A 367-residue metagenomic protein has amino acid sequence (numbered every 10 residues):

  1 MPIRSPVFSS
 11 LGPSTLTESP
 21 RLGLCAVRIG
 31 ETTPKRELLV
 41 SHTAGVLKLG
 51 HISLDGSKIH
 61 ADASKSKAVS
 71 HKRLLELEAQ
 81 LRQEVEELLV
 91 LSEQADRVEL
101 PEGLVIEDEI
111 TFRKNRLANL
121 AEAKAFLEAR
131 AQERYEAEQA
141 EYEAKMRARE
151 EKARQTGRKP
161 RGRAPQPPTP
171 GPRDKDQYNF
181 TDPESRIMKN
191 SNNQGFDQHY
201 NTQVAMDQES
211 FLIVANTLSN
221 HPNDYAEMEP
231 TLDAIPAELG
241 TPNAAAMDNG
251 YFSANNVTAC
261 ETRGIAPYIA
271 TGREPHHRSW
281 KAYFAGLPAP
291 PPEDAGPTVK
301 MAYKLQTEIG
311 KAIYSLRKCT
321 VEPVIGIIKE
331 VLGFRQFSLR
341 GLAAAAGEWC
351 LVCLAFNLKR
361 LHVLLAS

Functional and structural regions predicted by a protein language model:
P2, F8-S367: Anion-binding and metal-coordination hotspots
